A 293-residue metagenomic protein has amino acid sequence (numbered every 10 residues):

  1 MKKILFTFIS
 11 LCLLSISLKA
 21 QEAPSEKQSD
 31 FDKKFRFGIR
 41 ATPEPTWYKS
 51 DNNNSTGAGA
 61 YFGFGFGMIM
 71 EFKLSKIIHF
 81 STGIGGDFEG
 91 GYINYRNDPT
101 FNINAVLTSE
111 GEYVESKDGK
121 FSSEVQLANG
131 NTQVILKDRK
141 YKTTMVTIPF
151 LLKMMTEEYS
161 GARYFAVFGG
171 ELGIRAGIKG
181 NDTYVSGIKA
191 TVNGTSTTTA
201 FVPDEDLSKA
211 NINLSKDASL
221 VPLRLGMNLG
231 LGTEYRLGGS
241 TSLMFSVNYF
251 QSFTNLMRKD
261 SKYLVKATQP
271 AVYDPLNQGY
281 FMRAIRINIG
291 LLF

Functional and structural regions predicted by a protein language model:
Q21-E71, L220, G290-L292: Short glycine/proline- and aromatic-enriched beta-strand/turn motifs that initiate or cap beta-hairpins
F31, A58-G63, D138-M145, D217-G226 (+1 more regions): Short sequence motifs at beta-strands and strand-loop junctions characteristic of Gram-negative outer-membrane
F31-F37, K76-T82, K142-V146, S160-A166 (+3 more regions): Outer-envelope beta-barrel architecture signal
I39-A41, T82-I84, F150, A166-F168 (+3 more regions): Membrane-embedded beta-strand positions of outer-membrane beta-barrel proteins
S55-G57, N97-V106, N181-T191, D260-T268: Flexible, surface-exposed loop regions and adjacent strand-edge segments of Gram-negative outer-membrane beta-barrel
T56-S123: Glycine- and aromatic-enriched membrane insertion/assembly motifs of diderm outer-membrane and organelle channel
M155-M244, N248-L264, F293: Outer-membrane beta-barrel transmembrane domain signature
G279-F293: Outer-membrane beta-barrel "beta-signal"
